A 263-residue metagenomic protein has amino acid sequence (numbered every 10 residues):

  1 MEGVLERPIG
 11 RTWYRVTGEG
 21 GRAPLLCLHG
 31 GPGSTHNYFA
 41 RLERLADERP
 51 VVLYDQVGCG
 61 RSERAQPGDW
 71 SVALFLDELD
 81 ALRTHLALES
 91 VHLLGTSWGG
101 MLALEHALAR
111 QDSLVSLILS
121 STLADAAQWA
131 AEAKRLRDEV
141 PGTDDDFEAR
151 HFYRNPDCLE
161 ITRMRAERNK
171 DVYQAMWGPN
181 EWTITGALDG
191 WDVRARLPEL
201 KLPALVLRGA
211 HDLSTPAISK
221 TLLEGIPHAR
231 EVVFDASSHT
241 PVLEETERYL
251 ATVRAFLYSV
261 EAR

Functional and structural regions predicted by a protein language model:
M1-R11: N-terminal cap/lid segment of alpha/beta-hydrolase-fold proteins
I9-R64: Conserved HGGG/HGGXW glycine-rich cap/lid loop of the alpha/beta-hydrolase fold
V52-W98, A251: Active-site loop/oxyanion-hole signature of alpha/beta-hydrolase fold enzymes
L102-H106: Hydrolases whose catalytic domains are alpha/beta-hydrolase-1, hotdog thioesterase, or metallo-beta-lactamase-like
L108, V115-T143: Flexible "cap/lid" loop of the alpha/beta hydrolase fold
T143-L205, T221: Alpha/beta-hydrolase
R194, E199-S237: Conserved loop-alpha-helix segment in the C-terminal half of the alpha/beta-hydrolase fold that carries the catalytic
A229-R263: Catalytic active-site module of serine/aspartate enzymes centered on a nucleophile-bearing elbow/loop
